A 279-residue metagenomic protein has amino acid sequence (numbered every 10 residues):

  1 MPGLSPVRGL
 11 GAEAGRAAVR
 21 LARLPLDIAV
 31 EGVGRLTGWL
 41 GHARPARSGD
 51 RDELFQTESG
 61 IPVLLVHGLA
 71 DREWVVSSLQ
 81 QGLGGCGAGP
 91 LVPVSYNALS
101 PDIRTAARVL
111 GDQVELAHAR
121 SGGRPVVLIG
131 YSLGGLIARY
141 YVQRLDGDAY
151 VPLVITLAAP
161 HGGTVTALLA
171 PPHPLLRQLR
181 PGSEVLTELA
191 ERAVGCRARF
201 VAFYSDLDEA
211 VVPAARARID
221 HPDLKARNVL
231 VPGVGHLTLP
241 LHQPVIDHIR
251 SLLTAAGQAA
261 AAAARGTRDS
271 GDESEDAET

Functional and structural regions predicted by a protein language model:
M1-L65, A70-C86, A117, R265-T279: Flexible, membrane-associating and regulatory peripheral segments of lipid-active enzymes
P25, A29-G32, L110, L189 (+1 more regions): Hydrophobic side chains in well-ordered alpha-helices of soluble proteins
A29, L36, V76-S77, R104 (+3 more regions): Hydrophobic alpha-helical membrane-insertion segments
V63-L69, W74, G82-R197, F203 (+2 more regions): Serine-dependent carboxylesterase/thioesterase catalytic core of lipase-like alpha/beta-hydrolase/SGNH enzymes
V75, V109, P244, H248: Charged catalytic carboxylate motif
Q80, L145, P171, H221 (+1 more regions): Residues in and immediately flanking transmembrane alpha helices
C196-T279: C-terminal catalytic-base region of ester-bond hydrolases, centering on the histidine of the charge-relay
